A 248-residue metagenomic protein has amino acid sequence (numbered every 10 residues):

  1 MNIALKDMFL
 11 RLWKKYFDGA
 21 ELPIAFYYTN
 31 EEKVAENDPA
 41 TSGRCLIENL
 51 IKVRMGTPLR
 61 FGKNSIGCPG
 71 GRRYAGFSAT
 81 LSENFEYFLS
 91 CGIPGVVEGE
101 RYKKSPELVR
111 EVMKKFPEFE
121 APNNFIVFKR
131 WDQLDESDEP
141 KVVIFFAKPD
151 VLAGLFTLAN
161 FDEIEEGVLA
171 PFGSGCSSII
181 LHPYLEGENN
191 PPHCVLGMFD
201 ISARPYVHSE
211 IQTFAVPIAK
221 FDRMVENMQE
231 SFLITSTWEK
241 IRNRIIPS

Functional and structural regions predicted by a protein language model:
M1-N2: Ferredoxin-type iron-sulfur electron-transfer modules and their immediate structural context
L5-S248: Acidic, serine/proline-rich low-complexity intrinsically disordered regions
